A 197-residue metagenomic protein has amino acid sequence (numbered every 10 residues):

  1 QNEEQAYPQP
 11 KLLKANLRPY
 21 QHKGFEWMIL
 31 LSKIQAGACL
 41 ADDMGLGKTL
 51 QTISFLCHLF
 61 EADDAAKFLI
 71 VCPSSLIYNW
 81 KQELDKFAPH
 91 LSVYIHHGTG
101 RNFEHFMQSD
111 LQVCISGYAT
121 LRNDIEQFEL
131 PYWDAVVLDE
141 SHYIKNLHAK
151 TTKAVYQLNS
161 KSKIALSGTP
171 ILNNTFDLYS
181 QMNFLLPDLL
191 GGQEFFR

Functional and structural regions predicted by a protein language model:
N2-R197: ASCE P-loop NTPase motor core, strongest for the SF2 helicase catalytic module
